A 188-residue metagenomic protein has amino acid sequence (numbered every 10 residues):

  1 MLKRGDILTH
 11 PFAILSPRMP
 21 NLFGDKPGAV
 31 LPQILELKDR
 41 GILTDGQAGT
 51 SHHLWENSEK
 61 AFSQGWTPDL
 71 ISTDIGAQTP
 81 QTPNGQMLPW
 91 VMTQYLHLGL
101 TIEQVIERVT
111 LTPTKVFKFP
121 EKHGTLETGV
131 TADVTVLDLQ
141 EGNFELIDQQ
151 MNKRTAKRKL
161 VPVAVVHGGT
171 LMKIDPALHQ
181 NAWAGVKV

Functional and structural regions predicted by a protein language model:
M1-T82: Active-site core of metal-dependent hydrolases
K3-H10, W66-L70, V91-T93, H123-G129 (+1 more regions): Short, structured secondary-structure boundary patches
L22-S51, V91-Q94, L98, Q149-L171: P-loop/Walker A phosphate-binding loop and immediately adjacent motor/lid segment at beta-alpha junctions
I34-L35, V109-L111, H179-N181: Short linear loop/turn motifs
N57-L139: His/Asp/Glu-enriched, well-ordered alpha-helical/loop segment that forms or immediately abuts the divalent-metal
T131-G185: C-terminal cap of metal-dependent C-N hydrolases
